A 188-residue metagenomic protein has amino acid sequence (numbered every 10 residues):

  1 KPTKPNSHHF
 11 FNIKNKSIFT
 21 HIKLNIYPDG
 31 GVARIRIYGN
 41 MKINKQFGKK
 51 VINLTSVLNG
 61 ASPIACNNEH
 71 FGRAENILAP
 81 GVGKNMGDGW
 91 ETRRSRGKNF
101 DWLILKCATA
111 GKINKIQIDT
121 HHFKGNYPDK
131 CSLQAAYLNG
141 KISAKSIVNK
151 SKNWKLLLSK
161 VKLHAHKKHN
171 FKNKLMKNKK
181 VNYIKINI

Functional and structural regions predicted by a protein language model:
K1-W102, K112, H122-I188: Trp- and acidic/polar-enriched beta-sheet ligand-binding modules for extracellular glycan and matrix recognition
C107-T109: A short glycine/threonine-centered beta-strand motif
